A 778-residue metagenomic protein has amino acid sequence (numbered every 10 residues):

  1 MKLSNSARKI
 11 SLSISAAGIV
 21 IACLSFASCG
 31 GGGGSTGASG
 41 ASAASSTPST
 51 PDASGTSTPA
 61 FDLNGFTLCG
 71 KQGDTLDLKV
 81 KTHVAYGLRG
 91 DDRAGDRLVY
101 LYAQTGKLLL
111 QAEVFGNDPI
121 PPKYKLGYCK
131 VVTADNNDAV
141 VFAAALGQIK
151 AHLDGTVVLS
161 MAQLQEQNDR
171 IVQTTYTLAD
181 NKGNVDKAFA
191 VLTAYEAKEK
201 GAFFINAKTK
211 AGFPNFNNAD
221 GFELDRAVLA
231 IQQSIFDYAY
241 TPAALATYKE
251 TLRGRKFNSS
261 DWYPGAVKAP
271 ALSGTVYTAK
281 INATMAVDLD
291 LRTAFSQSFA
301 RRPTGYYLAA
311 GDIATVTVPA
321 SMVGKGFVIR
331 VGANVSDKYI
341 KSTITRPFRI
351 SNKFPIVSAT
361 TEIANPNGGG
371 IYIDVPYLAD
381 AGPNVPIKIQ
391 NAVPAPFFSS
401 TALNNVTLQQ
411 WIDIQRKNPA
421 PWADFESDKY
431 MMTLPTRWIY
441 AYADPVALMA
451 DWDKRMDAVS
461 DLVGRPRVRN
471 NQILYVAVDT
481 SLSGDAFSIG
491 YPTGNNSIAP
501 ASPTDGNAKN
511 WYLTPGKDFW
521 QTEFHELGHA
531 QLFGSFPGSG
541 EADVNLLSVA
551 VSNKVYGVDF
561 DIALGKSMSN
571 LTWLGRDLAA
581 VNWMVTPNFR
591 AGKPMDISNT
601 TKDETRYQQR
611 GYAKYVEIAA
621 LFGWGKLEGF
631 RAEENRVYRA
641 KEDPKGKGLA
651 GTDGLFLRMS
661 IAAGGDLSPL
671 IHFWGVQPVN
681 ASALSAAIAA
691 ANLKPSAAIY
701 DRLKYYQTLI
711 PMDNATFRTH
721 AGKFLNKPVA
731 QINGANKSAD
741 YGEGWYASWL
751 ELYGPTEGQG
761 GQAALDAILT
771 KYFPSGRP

Functional and structural regions predicted by a protein language model:
K2-L3, I10-P59: Bacterial Sec-dependent N-terminal signal peptides
G30-G31, A44, P51, G55 (+2 more regions): Intrinsically disordered, low-structural-confidence terminal and linker regions
P59-G127: Extracellular, modular beta-sheet/disulfide-rich ectodomains of secreted and cell-surface proteins
K125-Y128, Y377-F425: Exposed low-complexity, polar/acidic, P/S/T/G-rich flexible segments that act as propeptides, protease-susceptible
A239-T251, K256-W262, A266, K647-P778: Beta/coil-rich, acidic/histidine-enriched accessory regions frequently appended to metallopeptidases
T247-P396: Beta-strand-enriched, solvent-exposed domains that form extended recognition/catalytic surfaces
Q410-A620: Catalytic cores of extracellular degradative/oxidative enzymes
G575-A683, N692-Y700, K704: Active-site-proximal alpha-helical
